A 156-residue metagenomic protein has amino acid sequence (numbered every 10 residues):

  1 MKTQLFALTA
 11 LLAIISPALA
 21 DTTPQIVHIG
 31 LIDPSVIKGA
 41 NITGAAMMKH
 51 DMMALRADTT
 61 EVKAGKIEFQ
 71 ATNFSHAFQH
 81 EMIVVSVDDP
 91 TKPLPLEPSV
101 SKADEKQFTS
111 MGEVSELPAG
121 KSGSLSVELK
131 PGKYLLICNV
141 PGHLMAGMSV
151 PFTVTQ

Functional and structural regions predicted by a protein language model:
L5-I14: Sec-dependent N-terminal signal peptides
S16-A20: Sec/Tat signal peptide C-region and signal peptidase I cleavage site
T22-K66: N-terminal edge beta-strand
R56-V84, G123-K130, L136-I137: Beta-strand cores of secreted/periplasmic/IMS beta-sandwich domains, seen most often in copper-related folds
H76-A77, S115-Q156: Extracellular/periplasmic metallocenter environments
S86-K92, V154-Q156: Short edge-strand/loop segments of extracellular domains
T91-L129: Extracytoplasmic beta-sandwich strand-turn segments characteristic of Greek-key/jelly-roll folds
